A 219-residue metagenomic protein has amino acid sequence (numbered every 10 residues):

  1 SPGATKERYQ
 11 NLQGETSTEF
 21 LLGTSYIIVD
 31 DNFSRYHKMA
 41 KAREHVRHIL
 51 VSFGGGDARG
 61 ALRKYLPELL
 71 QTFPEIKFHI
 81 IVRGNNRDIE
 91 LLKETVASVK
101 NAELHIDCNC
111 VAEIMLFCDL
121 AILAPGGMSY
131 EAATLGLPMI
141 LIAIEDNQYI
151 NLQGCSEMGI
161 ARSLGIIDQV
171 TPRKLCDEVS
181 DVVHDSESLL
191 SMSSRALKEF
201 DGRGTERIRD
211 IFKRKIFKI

Functional and structural regions predicted by a protein language model:
S1-K6, D107, I144-Y149, I166-Q169: Short, acidic/turn-prone active-site loops that include or flank metal/cofactor- and phosphate-binding residues
S1-R59, I89-E90: A nucleotide-sugar donor-handling region in carbohydrate enzymes
N11-Q13, E90-S98, L152-C155: Short, aromatic/basic amphipathic alpha-helical patches
Y36-H37, R43-C118: Donor-nucleotide binding loops and adjacent catalytic segments primarily of GT-B fold Leloir glycosyltransferases
N109-N151: A donor-sugar binding/catalytic signature common to diverse glycosyltransferases and related nucleotide-sugar
N147-E178: Change "using UDP/GDP/dTDP sugars" to "using nucleotide sugars
D181, S188-G202: A short, well-ordered alpha-helix in the C-terminal region of glycosyltransferases
D201-I219: C-terminal alpha-helical cap of glycosyltransferases
